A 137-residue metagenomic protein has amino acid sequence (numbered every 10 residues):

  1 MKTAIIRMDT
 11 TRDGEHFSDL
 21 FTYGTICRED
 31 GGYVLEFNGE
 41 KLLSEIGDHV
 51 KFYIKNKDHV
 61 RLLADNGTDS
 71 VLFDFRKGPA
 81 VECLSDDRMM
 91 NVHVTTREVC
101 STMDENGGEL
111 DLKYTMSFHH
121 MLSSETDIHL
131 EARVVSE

Functional and structural regions predicted by a protein language model:
M1-S117, M121-S123, S136-E137: N-terminal intrinsically disordered, cationic/polar leader segments that include organellar targeting peptides
H129-E137: Flexible glycine-rich active-site/ligand-binding loops centered on an Asp-His dyad
